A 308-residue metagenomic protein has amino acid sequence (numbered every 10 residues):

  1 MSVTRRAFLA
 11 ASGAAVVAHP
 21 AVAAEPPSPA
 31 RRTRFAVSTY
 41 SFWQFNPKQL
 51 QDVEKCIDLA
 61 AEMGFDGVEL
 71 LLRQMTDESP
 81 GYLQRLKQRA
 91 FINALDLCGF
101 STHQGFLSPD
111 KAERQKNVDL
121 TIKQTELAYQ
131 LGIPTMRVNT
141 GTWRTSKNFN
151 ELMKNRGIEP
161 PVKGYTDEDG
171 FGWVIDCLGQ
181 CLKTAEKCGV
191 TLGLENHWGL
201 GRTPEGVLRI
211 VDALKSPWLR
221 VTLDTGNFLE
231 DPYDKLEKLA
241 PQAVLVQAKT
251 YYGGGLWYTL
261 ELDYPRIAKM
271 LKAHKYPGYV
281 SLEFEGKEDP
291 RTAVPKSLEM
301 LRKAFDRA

Functional and structural regions predicted by a protein language model:
S2-V17, V22-A36, S41-F45, Q49-M63 (+3 more regions): Histidine-acidic metal/acid-base catalytic patches
S12-A14, A18, A24-P29, R89-G99 (+1 more regions): Active-site acidic/histidine proton-transfer and metal-coordination neighborhood in alpha/beta enzyme cores
Q51-E54, Y82-R85, R114, V118-I122 (+2 more regions): Charged helix-capping and loop-helix junction motifs
D66-G67, D96, P134, T191 (+2 more regions): Residue-level detector of anion-binding/catalytic polar loops
E69, G99-S101, R137, G193 (+2 more regions): Conserved beta-strand positions in the central sheet of alpha/beta enzyme cores
E69-K87, W143-K147: Glycine-rich, proline-tolerant flexible connector loops at the mouths of alpha/beta enzymes
L72, Q104, T140, T250 (+1 more regions): Residues that line or immediately flank small-molecule/substrate-binding pockets and catalytic motifs
E78-Q84, K111-R114, R291-A293: Metal-dependent catalytic neighborhoods of phosphoester/phosphodiester hydrolases
